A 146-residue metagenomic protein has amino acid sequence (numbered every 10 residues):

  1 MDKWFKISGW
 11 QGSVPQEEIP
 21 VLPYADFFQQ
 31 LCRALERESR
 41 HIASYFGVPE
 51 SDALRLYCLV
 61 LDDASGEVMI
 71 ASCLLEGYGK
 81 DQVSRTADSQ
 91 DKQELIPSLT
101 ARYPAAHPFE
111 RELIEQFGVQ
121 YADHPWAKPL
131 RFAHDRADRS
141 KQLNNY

Functional and structural regions predicted by a protein language model:
M1-Y146: Terminal low-complexity/charged segments
